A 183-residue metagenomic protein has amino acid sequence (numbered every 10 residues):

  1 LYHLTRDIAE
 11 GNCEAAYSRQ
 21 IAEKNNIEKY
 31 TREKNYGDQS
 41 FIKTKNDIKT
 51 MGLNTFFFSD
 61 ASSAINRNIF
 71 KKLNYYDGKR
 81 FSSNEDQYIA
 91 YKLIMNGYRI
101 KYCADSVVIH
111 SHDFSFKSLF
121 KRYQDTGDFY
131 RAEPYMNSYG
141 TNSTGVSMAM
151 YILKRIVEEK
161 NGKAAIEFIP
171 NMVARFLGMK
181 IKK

Functional and structural regions predicted by a protein language model:
L1-T31: Conserved donor NDP-sugar-binding/catalytic core segment of glycosyltransferases
S18-A22, K34-F56: Short, flexible, basic/aromatic active-site loop/helix in glycosyltransferases
S59-N74: Conserved nucleotide-sugar donor-binding and metal-coordinating catalytic region shared by glycosyltransferases
S63-A64, S83, Y102: Short aromatic/basic micro-patch
S82-I89: Acidic donor-binding loop at a coil-to-helix junction in glycosyltransferase catalytic cores that engages
K92-I94: Hydrophobic residues within well-ordered alpha-helices
N96-F120, A132-E133: Active-site donor/metal-binding and catalytic loop motifs of nucleotide-sugar-dependent glycosylation enzymes
R122-D128, A132, S138-K183: Non-catalytic, C-terminal membrane-associated alpha-helical segments of glycosyltransferases
